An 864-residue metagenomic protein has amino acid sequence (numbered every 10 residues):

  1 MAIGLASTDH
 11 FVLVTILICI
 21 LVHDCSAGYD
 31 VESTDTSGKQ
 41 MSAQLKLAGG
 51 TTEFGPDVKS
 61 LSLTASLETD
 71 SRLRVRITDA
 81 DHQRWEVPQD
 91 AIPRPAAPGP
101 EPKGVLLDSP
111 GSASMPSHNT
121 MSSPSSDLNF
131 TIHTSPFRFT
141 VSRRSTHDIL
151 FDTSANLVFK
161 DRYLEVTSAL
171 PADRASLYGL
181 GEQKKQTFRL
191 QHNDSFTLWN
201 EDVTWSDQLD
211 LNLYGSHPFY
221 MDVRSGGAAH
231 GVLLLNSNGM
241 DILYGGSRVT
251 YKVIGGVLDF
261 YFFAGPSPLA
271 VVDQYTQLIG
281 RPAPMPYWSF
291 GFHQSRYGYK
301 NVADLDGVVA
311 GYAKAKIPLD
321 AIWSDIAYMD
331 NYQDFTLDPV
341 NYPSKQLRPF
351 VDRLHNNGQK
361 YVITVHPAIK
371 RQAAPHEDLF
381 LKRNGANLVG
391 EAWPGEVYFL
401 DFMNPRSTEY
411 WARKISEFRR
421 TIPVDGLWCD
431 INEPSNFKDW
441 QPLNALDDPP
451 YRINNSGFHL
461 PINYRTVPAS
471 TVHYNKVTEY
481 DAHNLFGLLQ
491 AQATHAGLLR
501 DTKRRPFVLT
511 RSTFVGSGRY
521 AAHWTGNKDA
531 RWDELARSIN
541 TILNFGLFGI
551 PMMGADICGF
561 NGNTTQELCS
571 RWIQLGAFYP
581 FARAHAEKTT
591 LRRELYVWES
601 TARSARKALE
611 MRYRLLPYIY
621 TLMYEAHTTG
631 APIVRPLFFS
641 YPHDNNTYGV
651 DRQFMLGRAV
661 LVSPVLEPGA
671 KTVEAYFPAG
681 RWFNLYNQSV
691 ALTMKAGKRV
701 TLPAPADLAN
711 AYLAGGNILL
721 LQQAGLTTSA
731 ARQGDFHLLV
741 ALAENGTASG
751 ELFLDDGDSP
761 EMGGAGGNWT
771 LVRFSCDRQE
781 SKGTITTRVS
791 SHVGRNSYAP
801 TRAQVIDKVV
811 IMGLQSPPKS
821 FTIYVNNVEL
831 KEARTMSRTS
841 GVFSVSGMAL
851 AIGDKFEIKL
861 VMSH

Functional and structural regions predicted by a protein language model:
A2-S289, S295-A310, A321-A327, D352-H355 (+7 more regions): N-terminal accessory segment at the very beginning of proteins
G28, E32-T34, T146-A714: Catalytic-domain carbohydrate-binding cleft regions of carbohydrate-active enzymes
F843-M848: Exposed aromatic-hydrophobic patches
